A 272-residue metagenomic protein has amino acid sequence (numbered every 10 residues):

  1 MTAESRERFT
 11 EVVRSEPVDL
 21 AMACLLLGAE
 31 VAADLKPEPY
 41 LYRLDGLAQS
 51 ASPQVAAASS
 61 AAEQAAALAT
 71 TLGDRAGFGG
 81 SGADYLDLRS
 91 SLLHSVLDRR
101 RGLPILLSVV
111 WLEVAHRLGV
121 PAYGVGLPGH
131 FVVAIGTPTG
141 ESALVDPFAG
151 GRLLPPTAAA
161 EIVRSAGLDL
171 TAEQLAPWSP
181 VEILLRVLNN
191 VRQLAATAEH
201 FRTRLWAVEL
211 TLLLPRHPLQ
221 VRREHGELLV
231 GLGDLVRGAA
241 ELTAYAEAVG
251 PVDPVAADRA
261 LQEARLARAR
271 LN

Functional and structural regions predicted by a protein language model:
M1-N272: A structural boundary/capping signal
